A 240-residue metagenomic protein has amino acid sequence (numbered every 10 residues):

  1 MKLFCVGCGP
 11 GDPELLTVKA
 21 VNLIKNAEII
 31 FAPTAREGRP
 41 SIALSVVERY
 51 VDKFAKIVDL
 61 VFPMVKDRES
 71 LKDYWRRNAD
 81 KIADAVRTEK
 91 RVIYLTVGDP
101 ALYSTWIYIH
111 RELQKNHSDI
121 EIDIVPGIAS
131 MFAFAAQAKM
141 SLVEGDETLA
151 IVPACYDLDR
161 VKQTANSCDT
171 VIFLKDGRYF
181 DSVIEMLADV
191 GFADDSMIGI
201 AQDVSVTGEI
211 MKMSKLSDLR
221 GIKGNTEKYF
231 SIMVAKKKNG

Functional and structural regions predicted by a protein language model:
M1-P13, V18-A20, K25-E121, M211 (+1 more regions): Class I S-adenosyl-L-methionine
K2-L3, A165-G240: A contiguous loop/helix-start segment that scaffolds small-molecule binding in enzyme catalytic cores
N22-L23, V86, Y94, N116 (+5 more regions): Solvent-exposed alpha-helices and their adjacent loops that cap or buttress functional pockets in soluble metabolic
A32, D59, Y94-T96, I124-G127 (+3 more regions): General beta-strand structural signal in soluble alpha/beta enzymes
E37-P40, V65, A129-F132, F180-D181 (+1 more regions): Short gly/pro/ser/thr-enriched loop/turn and capping motifs at secondary-structure boundaries
S70-A79, A138-M140, T164-S167, M211-R220: Short, surface-exposed amphipathic charged segments that create phosphate/polyanion-binding patches used for binding
R77-A85, S141-P153, S217-S231: A polyampholytic, Gly/Pro-enriched intrinsically disordered region
L102-S167, N239: Class I SAM-dependent methyltransferase SAM-binding "motif I" and its flanking Rossmann-like core
